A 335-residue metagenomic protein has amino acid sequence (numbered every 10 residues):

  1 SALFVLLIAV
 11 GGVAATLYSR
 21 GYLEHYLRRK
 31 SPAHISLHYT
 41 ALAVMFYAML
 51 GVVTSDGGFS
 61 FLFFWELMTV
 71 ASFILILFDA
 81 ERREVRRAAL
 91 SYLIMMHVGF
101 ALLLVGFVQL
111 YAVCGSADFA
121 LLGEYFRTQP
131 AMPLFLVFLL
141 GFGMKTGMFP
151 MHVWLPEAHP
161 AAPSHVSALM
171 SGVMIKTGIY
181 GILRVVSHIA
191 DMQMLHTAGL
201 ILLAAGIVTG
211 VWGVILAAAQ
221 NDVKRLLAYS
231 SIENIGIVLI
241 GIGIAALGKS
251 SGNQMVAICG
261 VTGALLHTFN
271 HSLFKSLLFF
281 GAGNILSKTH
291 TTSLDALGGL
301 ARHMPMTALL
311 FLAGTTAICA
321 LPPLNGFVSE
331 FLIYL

Functional and structural regions predicted by a protein language model:
A2-V13: Membrane-interface loop-to-helix entry segments
A14-R28, S36-F61, A71-L335: Hydrophobic transmembrane alpha-helices and their helix-loop junctions in integral membrane proteins
